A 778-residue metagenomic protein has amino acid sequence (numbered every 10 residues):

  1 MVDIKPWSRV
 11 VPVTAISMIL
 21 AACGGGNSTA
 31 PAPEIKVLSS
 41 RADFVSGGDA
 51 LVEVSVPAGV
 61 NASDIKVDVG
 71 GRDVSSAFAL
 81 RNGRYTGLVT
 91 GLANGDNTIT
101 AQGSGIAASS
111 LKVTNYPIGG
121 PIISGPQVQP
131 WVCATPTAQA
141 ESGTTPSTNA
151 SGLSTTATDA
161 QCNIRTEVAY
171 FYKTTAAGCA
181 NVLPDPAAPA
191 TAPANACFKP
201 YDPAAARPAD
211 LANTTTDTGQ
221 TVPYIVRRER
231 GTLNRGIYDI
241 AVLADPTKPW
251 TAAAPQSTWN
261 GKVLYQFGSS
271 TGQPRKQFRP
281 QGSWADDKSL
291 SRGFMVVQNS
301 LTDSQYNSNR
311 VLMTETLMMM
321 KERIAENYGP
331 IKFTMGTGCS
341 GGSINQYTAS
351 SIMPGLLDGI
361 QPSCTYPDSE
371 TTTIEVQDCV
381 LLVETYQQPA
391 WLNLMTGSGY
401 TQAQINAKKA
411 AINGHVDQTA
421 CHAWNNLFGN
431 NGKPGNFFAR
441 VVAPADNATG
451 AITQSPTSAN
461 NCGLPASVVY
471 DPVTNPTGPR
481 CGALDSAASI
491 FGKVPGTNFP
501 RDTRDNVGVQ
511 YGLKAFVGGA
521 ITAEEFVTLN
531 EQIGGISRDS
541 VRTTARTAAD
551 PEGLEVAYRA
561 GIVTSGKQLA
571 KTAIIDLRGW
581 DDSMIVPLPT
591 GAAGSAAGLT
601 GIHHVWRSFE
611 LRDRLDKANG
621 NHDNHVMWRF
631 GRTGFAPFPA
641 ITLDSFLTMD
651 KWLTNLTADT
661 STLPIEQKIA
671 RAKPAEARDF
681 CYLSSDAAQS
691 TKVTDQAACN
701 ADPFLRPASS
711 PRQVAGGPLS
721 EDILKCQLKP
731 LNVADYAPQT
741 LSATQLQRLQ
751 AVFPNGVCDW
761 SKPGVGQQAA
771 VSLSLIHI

Functional and structural regions predicted by a protein language model:
M1, L775-I778: Accessible peptide chain termini
V2-V11: Bacterial N-terminal signal peptides that target proteins for export
V11-S17: Sec-dependent N-terminal signal peptides
L20-A22: C-terminal motif of bacterial Sec signal peptides marking the signal peptidase cleavage site
G24-G26: Bacterial signal peptide processing site
T29-C339, S343-I776: C-terminal His-loop and adjacent cap/lid subdomain of alpha/beta-hydrolase
